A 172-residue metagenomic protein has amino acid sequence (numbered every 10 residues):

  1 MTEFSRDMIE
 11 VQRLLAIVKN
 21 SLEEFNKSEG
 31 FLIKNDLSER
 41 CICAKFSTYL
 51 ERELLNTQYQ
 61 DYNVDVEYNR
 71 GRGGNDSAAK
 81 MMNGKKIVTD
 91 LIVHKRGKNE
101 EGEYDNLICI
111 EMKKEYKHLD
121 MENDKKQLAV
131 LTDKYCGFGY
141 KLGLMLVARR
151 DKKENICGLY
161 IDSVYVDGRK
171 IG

Functional and structural regions predicted by a protein language model:
M1-E51: Charged, often low-complexity linker/regulatory segments
E24, R70-R72, Y116: Feature marks short, surface-exposed loop/turn motifs that line or immediately flank catalytic pockets and channel
D36-Y68, R72: Short, well-structured hydrophobic secondary-structure segments
Y59-E103: Active-site metal-binding core of divalent-cation-utilizing nuclease and nuclease-like domains
D90-V93, D105-E115, L128: Conserved catalytic cores of phosphodiester-cleaving nucleases, focusing on short active-site segments
E101-Y104, K117-Q127: Active-site-adjacent loop/helix micro-motif of nuclease/hydrolase catalytic cores
D133-D162: Nucleic-acid nuclease catalytic cores
I161-G172: Intrinsically disordered, low-complexity terminal regions enriched in charged/polar residues
